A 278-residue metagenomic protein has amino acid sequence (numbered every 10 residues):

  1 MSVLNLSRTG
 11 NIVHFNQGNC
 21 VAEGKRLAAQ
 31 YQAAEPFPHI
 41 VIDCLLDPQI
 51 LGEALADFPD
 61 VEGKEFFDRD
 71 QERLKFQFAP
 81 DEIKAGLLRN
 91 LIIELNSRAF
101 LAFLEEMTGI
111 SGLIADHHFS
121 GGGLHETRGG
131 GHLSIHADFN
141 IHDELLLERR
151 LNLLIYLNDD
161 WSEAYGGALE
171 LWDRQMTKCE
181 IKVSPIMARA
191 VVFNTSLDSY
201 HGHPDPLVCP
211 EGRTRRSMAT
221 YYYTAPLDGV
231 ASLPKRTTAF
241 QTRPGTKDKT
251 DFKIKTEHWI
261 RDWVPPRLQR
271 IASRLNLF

Functional and structural regions predicted by a protein language model:
M1-A28: N- or domain-start disorder-to-order transition segments that initiate the globular core
S2-L4, H142-R149, D159-F278: Catalytic core of Fe(II)/2-oxoglutarate
N19, A28-T108: Non-heme Fe(II)/2-oxoglutarate
C20, D47, L88, S97-L101 (+7 more regions): A structural signal for well-ordered alpha-helical scaffolds and beta->alpha junctions
H39, H136, H201-H203: Histidine-centered active-site/metal-ligand motif
V41, I114-H117, G123, V192-F193 (+1 more regions): A structural signal for short, well-ordered beta-strand segments and their strand-loop junctions that often border
A56-V61, I83, I92-R149, N158-D160 (+1 more regions): Non-heme Fe(II) oxygenase catalytic core, chiefly the N-lobe of the double-stranded beta-helix
N152-L154: Eukaryotic charged/polar low-complexity linker/IDR segments
